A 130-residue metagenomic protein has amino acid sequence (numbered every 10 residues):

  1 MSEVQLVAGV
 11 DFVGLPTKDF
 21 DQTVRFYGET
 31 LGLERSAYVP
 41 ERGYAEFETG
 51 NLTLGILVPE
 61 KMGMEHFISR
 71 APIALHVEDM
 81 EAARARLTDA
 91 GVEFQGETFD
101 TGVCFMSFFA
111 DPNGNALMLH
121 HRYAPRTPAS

Functional and structural regions predicted by a protein language model:
M1-L6, R84, T88-S130: Vicinal oxygen chelate
M1-V24, A71-L75, Y123-S130: N-terminal beta-strand motif that seeds the catalytic metal site of vicinal oxygen chelate
G9-K18, A45-E48, G63-A90, F105-A110 (+1 more regions): Vicinal oxygen chelate
F12, L31, M118: Short catalytic micro-motifs in class I SAM-dependent methyltransferases
D19-R35: Amphipathic alpha-helical segments
F20, P40-E41, L52, T101-V103 (+1 more regions): Short strand-connecting beta-turns/loops that link adjacent beta-strands
G32-Y38, F94-T98: Short secondary-structure junctions
E34-I68, A116-R122: Conserved short beta-strand elements that form part of the metal-binding/catalytic scaffold of enzyme active sites
